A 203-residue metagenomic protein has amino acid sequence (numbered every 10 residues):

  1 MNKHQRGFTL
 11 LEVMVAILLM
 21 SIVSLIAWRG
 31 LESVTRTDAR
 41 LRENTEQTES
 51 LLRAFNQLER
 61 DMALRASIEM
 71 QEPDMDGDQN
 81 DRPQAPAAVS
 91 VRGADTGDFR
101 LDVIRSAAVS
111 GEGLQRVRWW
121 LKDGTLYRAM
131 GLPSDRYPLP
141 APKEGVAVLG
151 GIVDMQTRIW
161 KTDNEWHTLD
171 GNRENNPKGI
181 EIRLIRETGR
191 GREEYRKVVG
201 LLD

Functional and structural regions predicted by a protein language model:
M1-F8: N-terminal leader/signal peptides at the extreme start of proteins
V13-R29: Alpha-helical hydrophobic helix detector
I26, G30-S134: Extracytoplasmic beta-strand-rich oligomerization domains located immediately C-terminal to a leader/signal peptide
I68, G145-I159: Structured surface patches comprising rigid loops and adjacent beta-strands/short helices at the edges of well-ordered
G113, L139-P142, E193: Residues that act as N-cap/strand-start positions at coil-to-secondary-structure junctions
M130-Y137, V199-D203: Short, solvent-exposed aromatic-acidic interface loops
P133-A147: Short aromatic-glycine motifs in intrinsically disordered, low-complexity regions
V153-D203: Short linear sequence signals and composition-biased patches located at protein termini or domain-edge surfaces
